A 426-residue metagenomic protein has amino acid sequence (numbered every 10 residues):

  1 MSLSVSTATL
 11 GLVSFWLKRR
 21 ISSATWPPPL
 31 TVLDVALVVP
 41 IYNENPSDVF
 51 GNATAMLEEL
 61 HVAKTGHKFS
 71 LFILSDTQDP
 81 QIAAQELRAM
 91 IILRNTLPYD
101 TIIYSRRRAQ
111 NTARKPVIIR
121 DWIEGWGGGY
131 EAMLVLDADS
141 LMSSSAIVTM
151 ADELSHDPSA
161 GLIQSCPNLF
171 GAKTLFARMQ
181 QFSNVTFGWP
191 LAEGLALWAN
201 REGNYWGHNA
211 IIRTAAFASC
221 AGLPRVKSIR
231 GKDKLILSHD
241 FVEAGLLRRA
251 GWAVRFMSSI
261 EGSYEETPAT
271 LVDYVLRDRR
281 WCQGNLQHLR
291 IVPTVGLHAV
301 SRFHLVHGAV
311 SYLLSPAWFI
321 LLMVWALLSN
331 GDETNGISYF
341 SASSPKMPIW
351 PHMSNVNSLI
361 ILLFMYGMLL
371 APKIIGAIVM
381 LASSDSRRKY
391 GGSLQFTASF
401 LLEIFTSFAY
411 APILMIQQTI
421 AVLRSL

Functional and structural regions predicted by a protein language model:
M1, M56, M90, M133 (+12 more regions): Detector for methionine-enriched segments
M1-S14, G367-L370: Alpha-helical membrane-embedded segments
S6-L10, W16-G296: Internal catalytic domains of large membrane-associated glycosyltransferases
L17-W26, N200, T267-L426: Basic/Trp-rich segment in TM-proximal cytosolic loops or flexible interdomain/linker regions
